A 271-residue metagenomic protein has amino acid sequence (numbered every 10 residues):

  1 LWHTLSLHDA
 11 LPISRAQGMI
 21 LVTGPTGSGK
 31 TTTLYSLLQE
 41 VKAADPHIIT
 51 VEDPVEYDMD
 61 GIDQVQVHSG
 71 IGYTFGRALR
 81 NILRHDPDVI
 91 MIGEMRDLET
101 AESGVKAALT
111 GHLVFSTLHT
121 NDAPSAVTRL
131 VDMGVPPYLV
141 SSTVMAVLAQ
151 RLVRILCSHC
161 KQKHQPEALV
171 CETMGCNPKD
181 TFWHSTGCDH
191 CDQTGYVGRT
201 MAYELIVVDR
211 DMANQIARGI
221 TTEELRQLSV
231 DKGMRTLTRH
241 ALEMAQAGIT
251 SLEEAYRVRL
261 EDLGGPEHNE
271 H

Functional and structural regions predicted by a protein language model:
L1, S6, A10-H271: Short, flexible helix-loop junctions that flank or precede catalytic/ligand sites
